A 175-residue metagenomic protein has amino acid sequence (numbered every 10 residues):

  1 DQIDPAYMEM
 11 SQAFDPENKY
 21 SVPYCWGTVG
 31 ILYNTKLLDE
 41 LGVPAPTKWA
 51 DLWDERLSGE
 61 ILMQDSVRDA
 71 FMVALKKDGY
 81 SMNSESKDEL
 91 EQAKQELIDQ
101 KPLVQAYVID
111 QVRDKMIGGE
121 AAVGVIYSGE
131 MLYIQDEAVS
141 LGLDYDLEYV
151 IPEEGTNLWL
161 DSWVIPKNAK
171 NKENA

Functional and structural regions predicted by a protein language model:
D1-T28, L41-W53: Hinge/lid segment of periplasmic solute-binding proteins
Q2-Y7, D69-A70, R113, G155-L158: A short acidic, often aromatic-flanked loop/helix-cap motif at beta-alpha or helix-coil junctions that lines enzyme
E17-W26, Y33-T35, L41, D54-R68 (+2 more regions): Short beta-strand->loop
P23, L41-P44, L62-S66, E85 (+5 more regions): Extracytoplasmic/periplasmic, Sec-exported soluble proteins
T28-V29, L37-D39, G59, V67-F71 (+3 more regions): Solvent-exposed loop/turn segments at secondary-structure junctions within structured extracellular/periplasmic domains
L32-L37, L75-G79, W159-N171: A bilobed periplasmic-binding-protein/Venus flytrap-type ligand-binding module shared by bacterial periplasmic
L62-S66, A70-A74, D78, M82-V150: Ligand-binding pocket segment of bilobal, Venus flytrap-like solute-binding proteins
A138-A175: Extracytoplasmic/periplasmic substrate-recognition and gating elements
